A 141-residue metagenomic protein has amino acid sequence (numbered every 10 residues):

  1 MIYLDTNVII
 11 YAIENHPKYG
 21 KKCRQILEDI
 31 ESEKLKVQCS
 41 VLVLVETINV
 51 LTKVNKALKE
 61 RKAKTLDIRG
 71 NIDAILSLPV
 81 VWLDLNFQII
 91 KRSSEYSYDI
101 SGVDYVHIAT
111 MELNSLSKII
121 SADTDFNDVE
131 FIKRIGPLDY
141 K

Functional and structural regions predicted by a protein language model:
M1, I108-A109, L113-K141: Acidic, PIN/NYN-like endoribonuclease modules and their adjacent C-terminal/linker elements
M1-G20: Metal-dependent nucleic-acid phosphoesterase active-site entry motif
I2, R24-I100, A109, K133: PIN-domain endoribonuclease scaffold, especially VapC-family toxins
D5-T6, S40, A122: A secondary-structure boundary/capping signal
N7-V8, V106-A109: Active-site phosphate/pyrophosphate-handling residues
I9, L44, F126-N127: A generic structural signal for short hydrophobic patches within well-formed alpha-helices
Y11-I13, V50, V129: Residues that scaffold the ATP/ADP-binding catalytic core of kinase and kinase-like folds
V103: Acidic donor-binding loop at a coil-to-helix junction in glycosyltransferase catalytic cores that engages
